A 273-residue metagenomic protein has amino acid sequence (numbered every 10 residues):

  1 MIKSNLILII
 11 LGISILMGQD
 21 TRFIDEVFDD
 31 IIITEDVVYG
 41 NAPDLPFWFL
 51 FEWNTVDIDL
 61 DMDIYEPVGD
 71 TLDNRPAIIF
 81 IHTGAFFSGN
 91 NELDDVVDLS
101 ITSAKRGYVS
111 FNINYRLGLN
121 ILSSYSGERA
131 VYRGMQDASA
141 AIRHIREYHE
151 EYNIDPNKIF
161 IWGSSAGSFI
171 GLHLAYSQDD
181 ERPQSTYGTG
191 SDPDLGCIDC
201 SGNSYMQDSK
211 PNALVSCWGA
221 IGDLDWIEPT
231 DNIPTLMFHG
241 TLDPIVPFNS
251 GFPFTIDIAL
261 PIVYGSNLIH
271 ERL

Functional and structural regions predicted by a protein language model:
M1-R22: Bacterial Sec-dependent N-terminal signal peptides
Q19-D73, S204: N-terminal cap/lid segment of alpha/beta-hydrolase-fold proteins
D73-F86, L236: Short beta-strand element of the alpha/beta-hydrolase
A85-N90, S110, H144: Serine-hydrolase catalytic-loop signature spanning alpha/beta hydrolases and amidase-signature enzymes
N91-I113: Short amphipathic alpha-helix adjacent to the substrate-entry channel of hydrolases
L93, P247-L273: Short alpha-helix in the alpha/beta-hydrolase fold that links the catalytic acid
Q136, A140-D231: Primarily recognizes the serine-hydrolase "nucleophile elbow" in alpha/beta-hydrolase and SGNH/GDSL folds
M237-H239, D243: Short beta-strand/loop motif that positions the catalytic acidic residue of the alpha/beta-hydrolase fold
